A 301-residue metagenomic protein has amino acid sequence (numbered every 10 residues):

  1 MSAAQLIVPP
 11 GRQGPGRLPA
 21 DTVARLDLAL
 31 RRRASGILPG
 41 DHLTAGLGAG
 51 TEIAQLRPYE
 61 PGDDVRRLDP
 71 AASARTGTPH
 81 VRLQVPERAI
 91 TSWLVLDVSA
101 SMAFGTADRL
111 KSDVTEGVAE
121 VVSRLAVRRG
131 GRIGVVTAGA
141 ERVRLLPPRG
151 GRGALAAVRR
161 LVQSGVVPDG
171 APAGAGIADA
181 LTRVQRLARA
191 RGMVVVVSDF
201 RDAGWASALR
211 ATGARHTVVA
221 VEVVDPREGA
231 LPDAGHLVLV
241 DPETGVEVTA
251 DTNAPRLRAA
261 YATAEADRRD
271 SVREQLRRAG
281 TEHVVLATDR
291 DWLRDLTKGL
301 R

Functional and structural regions predicted by a protein language model:
M1-A45, Q55-G77, V81-E120, R124-R301: Exposed, interaction-prone extracellular/peripheral surfaces
L47-G50: A positional/architectural concept
